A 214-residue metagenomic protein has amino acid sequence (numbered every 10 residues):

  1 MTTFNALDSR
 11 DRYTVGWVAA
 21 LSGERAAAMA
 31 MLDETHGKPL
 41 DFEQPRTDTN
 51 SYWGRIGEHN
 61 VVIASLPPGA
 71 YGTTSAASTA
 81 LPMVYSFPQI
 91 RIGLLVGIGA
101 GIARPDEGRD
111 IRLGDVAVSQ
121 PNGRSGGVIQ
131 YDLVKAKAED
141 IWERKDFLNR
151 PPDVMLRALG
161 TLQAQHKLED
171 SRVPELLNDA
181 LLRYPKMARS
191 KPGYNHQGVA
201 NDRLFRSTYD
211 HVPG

Functional and structural regions predicted by a protein language model:
T2-G214: Intrinsic-disorder/coil detector with helix-boundary
